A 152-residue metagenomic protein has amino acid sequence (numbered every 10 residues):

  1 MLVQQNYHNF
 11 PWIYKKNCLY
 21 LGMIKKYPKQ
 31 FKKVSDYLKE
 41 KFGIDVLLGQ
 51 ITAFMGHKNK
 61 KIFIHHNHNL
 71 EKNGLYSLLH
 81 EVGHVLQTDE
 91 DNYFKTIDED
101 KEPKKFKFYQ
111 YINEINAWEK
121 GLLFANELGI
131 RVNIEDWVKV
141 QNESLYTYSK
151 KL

Functional and structural regions predicted by a protein language model:
M1-V3: Non-Sec secretion/translocation targeting segments of pathogen effectors
Y7-Y20: Short, positively charged and aromatic/hydrophobic N-terminal segments
C18-K32, D36-K72, V85-D89: Active-site scaffold of zinc-dependent metalloenzymes
K25, K29, N69-G74, L122-L152: Long, well-structured alpha-helical subdomains associated with metal-dependent extracellular/ecto-lumenal hydrolases
M55-H57, K95, E143: Short secondary-structure boundary/hinge segments and terminal tails
N73-E81: Short alpha-helical catalytic segment bearing the HExxH-like zincin motif of zinc-dependent metalloproteases
V85, N116-E119, L123, E127: Charged/polar positions on well-ordered alpha helices
T88-E119: Post-HEXXH active-site segment of zinc metalloproteases
